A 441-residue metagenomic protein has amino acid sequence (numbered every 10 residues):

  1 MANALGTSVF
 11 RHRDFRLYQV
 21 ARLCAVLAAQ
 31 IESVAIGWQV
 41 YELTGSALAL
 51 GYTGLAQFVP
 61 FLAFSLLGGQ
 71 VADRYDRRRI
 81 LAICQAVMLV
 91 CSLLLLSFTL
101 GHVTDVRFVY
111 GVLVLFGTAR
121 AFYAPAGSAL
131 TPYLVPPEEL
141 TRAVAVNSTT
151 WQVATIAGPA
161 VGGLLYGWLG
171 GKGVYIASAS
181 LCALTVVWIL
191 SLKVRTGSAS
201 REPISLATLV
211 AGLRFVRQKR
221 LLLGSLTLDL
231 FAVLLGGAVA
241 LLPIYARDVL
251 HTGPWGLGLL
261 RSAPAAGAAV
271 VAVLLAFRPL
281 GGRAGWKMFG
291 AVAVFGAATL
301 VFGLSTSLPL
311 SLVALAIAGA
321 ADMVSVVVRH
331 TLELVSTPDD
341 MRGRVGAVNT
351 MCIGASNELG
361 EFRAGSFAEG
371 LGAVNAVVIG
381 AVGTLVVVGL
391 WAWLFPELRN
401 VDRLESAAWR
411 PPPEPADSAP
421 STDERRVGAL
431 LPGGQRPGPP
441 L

Functional and structural regions predicted by a protein language model:
M1-G433, L441: Alpha-helical transmembrane-bundle signature of multi-pass membrane transport and export proteins
R436: Cationic, low-complexity basic patches in intrinsically disordered or flexible, solvent-exposed regions
